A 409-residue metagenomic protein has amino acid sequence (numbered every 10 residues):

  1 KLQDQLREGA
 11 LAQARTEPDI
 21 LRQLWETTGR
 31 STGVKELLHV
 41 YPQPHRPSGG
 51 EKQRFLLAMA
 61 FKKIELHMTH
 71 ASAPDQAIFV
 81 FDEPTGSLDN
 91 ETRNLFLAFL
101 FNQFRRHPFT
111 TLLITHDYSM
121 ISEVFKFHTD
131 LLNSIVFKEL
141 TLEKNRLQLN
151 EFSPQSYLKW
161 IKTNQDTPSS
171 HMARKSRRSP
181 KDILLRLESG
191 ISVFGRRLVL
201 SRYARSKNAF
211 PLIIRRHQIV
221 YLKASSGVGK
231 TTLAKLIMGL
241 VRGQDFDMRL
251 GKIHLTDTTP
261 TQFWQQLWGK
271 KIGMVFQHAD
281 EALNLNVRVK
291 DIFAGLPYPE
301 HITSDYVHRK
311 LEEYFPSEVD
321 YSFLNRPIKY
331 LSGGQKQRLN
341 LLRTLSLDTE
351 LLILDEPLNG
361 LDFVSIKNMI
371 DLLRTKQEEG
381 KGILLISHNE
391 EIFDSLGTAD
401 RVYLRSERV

Functional and structural regions predicted by a protein language model:
K1-L24, H278, L285-Y306: Q-loop/switch helix immediately C-terminal to the Walker
Q3, A12, L255-G273: ABC ATPase NBD coupling module
Q43-P47, E51, P327-L331, Q335: Conserved ABC ATPase signature
L57, L341: Hydrophobic anchor residue at the start of the ABC signature
Q76-P84, L88, P327, E356-P357 (+1 more regions): Walker B catalytic motif
H128-H171, F393-V409: Conserved beta-strand-loop-alpha-helix hinge in the C-terminal portion of ABC ATPase nucleotide-binding domains
M238: Helix-to-loop junction immediately C-terminal to a conserved catalytic motif
